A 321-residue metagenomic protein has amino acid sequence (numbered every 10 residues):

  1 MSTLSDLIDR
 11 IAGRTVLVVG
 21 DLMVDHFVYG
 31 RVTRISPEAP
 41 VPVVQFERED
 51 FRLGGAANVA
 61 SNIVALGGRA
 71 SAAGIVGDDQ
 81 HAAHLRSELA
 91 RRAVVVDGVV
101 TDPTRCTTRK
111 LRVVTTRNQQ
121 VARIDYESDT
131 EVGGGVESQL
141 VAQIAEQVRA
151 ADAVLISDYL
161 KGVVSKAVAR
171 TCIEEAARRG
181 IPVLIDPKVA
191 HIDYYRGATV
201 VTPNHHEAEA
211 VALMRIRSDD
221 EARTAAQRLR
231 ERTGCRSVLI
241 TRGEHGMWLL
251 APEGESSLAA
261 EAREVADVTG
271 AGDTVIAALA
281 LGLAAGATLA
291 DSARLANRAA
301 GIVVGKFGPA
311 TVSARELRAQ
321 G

Functional and structural regions predicted by a protein language model:
M1-T33, G321: Positively charged, low-complexity intrinsically disordered leader regions
S2-L7, P37, V41-R109, Q320: Substrate-binding N-lobe of the ribokinase-like
I11, V148-R149, I192-R196: A short, aliphatic-rich alpha-helical micro-motif
L22, Y159, T274: Active-site metal-binding loops of divalent metal-dependent hydrolases
V99-R105, R112-V148: Conserved phosphate-binding/catalytic loop of the ribokinase/pfkB sugar-kinase fold
A150-V163: Short acidic, glycine-rich surface-loop motifs adjacent to enzyme active sites
K161-E255: Conserved phosphate/ATP/ADP-binding segment of small-molecule kinases
R236, E261-Q320: Conserved post-catalytic alpha-helical subdomain immediately downstream of the catalytic base and nucleotide-binding
